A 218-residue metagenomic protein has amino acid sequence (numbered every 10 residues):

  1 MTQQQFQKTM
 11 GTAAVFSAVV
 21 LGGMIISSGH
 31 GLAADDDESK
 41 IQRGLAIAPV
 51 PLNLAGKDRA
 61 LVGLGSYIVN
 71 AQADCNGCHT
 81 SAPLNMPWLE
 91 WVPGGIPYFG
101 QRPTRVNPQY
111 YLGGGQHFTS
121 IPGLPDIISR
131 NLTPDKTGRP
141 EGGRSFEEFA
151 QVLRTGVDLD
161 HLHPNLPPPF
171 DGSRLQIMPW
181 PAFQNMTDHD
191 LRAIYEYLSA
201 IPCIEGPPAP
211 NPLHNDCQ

Functional and structural regions predicted by a protein language model:
M1-T9: N-terminal secretory signal peptides that target proteins for export/translocation
A13-M24: Bacterial N-terminal signal peptides
G29-A34: Boundary at the C-terminal end of the N-terminal hydrophobic targeting segment
K40-N70: Electrostatic cytochrome c docking/interface patches
G65, Q72-A82, F149, I194 (+1 more regions): The canonical Cys-X-X-Cys-His
A73, G94-V152, H161, P181-L191: Electron-transfer interface patches adjacent to heme c in soluble/periplasmic c-type cytochromes and di-/multiheme
G77-P103, D216: Acidic helix-start/capping segments at beta-turn-to-alpha-helix junctions
G142-E148, D158-L175, P207-A209, H214: Extended intrinsically disordered, low-complexity coil regions enriched in Ser, Thr, Gly, Ala and often Pro
